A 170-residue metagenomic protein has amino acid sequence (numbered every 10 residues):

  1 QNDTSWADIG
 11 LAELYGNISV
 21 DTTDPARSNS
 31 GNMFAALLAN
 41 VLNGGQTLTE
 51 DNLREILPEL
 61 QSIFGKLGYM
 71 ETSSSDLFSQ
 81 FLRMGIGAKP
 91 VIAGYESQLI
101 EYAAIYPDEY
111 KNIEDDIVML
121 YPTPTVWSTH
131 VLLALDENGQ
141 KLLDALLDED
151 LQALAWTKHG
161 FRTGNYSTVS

Functional and structural regions predicted by a protein language model:
Q1, N40-L48, E137-K141: Short helix-loop capping/hinge motifs at secondary-structure junctions, enriched in acidic/polar residues
Q1-S28, A36: A conserved helix-loop-strand patch within extracytoplasmic ligand-binding domains of the periplasmic binding
A12-Y15, M84-G87, K111-I113, T123-V126: Extracellular/periplasmic catalytic domains that process cell-envelope and extracellular macromolecules
S19-T22, S30, P90-G94, L120-Y121 (+1 more regions): Structural recognition of the beta-strand scaffold that forms the well-ordered cores of secreted hydrolase catalytic
P25-N29, N40, S97-I100, T125-V126 (+1 more regions): Solvent-exposed loop/turn segments at secondary-structure junctions within structured extracellular/periplasmic domains
L37-V118: Ligand-binding pocket segment of bilobal, Venus flytrap-like solute-binding proteins
E109-D144, L154: Active-site/pore-lining binding-face segments in mid-to-C-terminal subdomains
A134-S170: Extracellular/periplasmic juxtamembrane helices and adjacent flexible linkers that interface with membrane partners
